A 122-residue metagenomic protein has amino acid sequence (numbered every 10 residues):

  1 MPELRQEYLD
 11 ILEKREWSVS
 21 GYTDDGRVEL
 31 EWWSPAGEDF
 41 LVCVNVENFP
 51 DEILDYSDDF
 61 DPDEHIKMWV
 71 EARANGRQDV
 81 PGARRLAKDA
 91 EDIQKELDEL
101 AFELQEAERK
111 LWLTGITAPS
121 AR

Functional and structural regions predicted by a protein language model:
M1-S34, D63-K67, A74, A83 (+1 more regions): Negatively charged, low-complexity tracts enriched in Asp/Glu with abundant Ser/Thr
E29, P35-K88: Intrinsically disordered, low-complexity regulatory segments enriched in Ser/Thr/Pro and charged residues
A83-L86, A90-L104, L111: Long amphipathic alpha-helices with heptad-repeat character, especially coiled-coil-forming segments used
